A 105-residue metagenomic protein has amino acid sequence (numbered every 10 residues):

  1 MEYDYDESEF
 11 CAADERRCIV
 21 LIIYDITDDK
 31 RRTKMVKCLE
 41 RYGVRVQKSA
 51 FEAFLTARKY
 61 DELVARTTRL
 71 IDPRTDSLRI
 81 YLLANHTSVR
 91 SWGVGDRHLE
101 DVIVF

Functional and structural regions predicted by a protein language model:
M1-L21, T27-F105: Basic nucleic-acid-binding interfaces
